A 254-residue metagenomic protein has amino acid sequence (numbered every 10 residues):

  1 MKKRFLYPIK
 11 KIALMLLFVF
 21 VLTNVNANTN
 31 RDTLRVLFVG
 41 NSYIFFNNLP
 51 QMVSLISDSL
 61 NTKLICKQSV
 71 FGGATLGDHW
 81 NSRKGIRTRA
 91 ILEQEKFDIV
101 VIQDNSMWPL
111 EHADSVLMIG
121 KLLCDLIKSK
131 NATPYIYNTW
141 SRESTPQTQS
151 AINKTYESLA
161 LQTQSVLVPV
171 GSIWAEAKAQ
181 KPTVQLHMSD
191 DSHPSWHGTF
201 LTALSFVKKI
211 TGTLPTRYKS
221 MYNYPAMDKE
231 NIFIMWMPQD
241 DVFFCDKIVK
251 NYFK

Functional and structural regions predicted by a protein language model:
K2-A13: Bacterial N-terminal signal peptides that target proteins for export
L17-N26: Hydrophobic h-region of N-terminal signal peptides that target proteins for export in Gram-negative bacteria
N28-N30: Boundary of Sec targeting at the N-terminus
T33-L37, Y43-L117: Conserved SGNH/GDSL esterase-like catalytic core that processes O-acyl groups on lipids and polysaccharides
N41-S42, S195: Ser/Thr-glycine-rich phosphate-binding loops at phosphate-binding pockets of nucleotides, nucleotide cofactors
R89-F200, L204-R217: Alpha-helical cap/lid subdomain in secreted, periplasmic, or secretory-pathway luminal O-acyl-processing enzymes
A203-K254: Conserved catalytic region of serine esterases and O-acyltransferases that act on ester linkages in lipids
